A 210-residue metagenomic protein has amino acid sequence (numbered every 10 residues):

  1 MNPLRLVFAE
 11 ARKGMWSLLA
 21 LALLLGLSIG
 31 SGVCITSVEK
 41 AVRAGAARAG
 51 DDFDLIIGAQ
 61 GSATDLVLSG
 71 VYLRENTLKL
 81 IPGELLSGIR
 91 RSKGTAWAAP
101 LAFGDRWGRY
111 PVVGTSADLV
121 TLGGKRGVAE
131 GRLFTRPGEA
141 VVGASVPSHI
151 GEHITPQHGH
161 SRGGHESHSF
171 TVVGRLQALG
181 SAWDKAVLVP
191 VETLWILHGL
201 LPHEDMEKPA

Functional and structural regions predicted by a protein language model:
M1-V33, A44: N-terminal Sec/SRP start-transfer signal
N2-L6, S37, S167, V189: Charged, alpha-helix-enriched surfaces in structured cytosolic catalytic cores of large nucleotide-utilizing machines
L6, G88, T193-I196: Alpha-helical scaffold segments in soluble metabolic enzymes
G14, S37, H149: Residue-level signal for short amphipathic helical patches enriched in basic/charged and nearby hydrophobic residues
A22, A46, L68, G124 (+1 more regions): Short, flexible helix/strand-to-coil boundary loops that buttress conserved ligand/catalytic motifs in alpha/beta
S28-S37, G88, H165-L176: Short, charged, low-hydrophobicity "junction" segments
G30-P111, T121, R136-P137: Hydrophobic, regular-secondary-structure patches
R106-A117, G124-A210: Hydrophobic secondary-structure segments that place a key small or acidic residue at a functional site
